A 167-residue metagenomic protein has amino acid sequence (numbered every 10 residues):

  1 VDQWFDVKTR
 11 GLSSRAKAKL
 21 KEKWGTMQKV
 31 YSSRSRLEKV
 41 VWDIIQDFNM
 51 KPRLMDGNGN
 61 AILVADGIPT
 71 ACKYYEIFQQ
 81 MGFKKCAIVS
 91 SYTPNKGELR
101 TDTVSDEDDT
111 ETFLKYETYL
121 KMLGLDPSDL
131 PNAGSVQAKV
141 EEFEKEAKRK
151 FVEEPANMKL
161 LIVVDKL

Functional and structural regions predicted by a protein language model:
V1-N58, Y75-Q80: Interdomain helical connector at the RecA1-RecA2 junction of SF1/SF2 helicase-like NTPases
M27-L37, V64, A133, Q137 (+1 more regions): Hydrophobic alpha-helical scaffolding
D56-G59, G82-F83, E153-K159: Short, well-ordered loop/turn elements at secondary-structure boundaries
G59-G67: Conserved RecA-like ASCE P-loop NTPase motor core of nucleic-acid helicases/translocases
A61, Y75-T112: Extended hydrophobic/aromatic segments used for targeting, binding, or gating
N95-L161: Conserved motor-coupling elements within RecA-like helicase/translocase cores
V163-L167: SF2 helicase motor core recognition
